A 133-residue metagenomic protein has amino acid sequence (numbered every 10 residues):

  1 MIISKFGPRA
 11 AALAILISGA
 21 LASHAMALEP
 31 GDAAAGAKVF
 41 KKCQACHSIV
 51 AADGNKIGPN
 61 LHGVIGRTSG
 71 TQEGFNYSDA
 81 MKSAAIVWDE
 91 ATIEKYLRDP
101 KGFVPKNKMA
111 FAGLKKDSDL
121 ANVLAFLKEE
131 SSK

Functional and structural regions predicted by a protein language model:
I2-A12: Bacterial N-terminal signal peptides that target proteins for export
G7, L16-M26: C-terminal segment of classical bacterial N-terminal signal peptides
S23-F40, V50: Electrostatic cytochrome c docking/interface patches
V39-I49, V64-R67, A84, Y96-F103 (+1 more regions): Structured segments of extracytoplasmic/periplasmic soluble domains in secreted or envelope-associated proteins
Q44, I49-A52, G63-A91, F111-A121: Electron-transfer interface patches adjacent to heme c in soluble/periplasmic c-type cytochromes and di-/multiheme
N55-N60: Short cysteine/histidine-rich zinc-coordinating motifs and their immediately flanking basic loops
V87-K133: C-terminal capping alpha-helices of c-type cytochrome domains
